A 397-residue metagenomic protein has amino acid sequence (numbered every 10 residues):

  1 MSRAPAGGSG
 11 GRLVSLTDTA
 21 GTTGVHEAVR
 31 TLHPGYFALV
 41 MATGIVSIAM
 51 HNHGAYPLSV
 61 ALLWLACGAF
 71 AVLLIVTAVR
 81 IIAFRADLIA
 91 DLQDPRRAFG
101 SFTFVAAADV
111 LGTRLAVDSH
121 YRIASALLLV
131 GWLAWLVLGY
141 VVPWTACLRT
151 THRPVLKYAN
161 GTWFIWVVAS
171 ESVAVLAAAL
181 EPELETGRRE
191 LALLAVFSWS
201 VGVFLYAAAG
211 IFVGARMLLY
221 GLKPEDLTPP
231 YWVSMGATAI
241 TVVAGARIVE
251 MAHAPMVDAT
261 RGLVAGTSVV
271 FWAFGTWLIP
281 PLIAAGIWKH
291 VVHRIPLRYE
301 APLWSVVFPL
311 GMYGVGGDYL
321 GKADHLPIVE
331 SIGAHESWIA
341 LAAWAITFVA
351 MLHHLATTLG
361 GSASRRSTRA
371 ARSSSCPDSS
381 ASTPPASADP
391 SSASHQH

Functional and structural regions predicted by a protein language model:
M1-R30, F348-H397: Extramembrane terminal tails and long inter-domain/linker segments of multi-pass membrane proteins
S2-A78: N-terminal signal-anchor module of multipass membrane proteins
T17-I48, R85-T113, L128, C147-A178 (+6 more regions): Juxtamembrane helix-loop boundaries in multi-pass membrane proteins
Y56-G131: Membrane helical hairpin/interfacial module
Y56-P57, E185-A192, A252-G262, V291 (+2 more regions): Extracellular/periplasmic helix-loop-helix junctions in multi-pass membrane proteins
A61-I75, A124-V137, L193-Y206, S268-W277 (+1 more regions): Structural signature of hydrophobic alpha-helical transmembrane segments
D109-R149, A178, L191-A195, A208 (+3 more regions): Hydrophobic, ordered structural segments
W163-A285: Generic multipass alpha-helical transmembrane bundles of integral membrane proteins
